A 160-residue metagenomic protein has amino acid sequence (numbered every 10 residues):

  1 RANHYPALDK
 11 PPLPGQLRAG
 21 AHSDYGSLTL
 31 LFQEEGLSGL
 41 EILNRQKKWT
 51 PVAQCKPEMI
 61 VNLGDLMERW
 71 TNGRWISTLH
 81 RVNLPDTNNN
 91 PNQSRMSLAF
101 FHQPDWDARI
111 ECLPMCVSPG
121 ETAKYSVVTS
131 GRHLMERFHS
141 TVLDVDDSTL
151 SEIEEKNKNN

Functional and structural regions predicted by a protein language model:
R1-N160: C-terminal flanking tails of non-heme Fe-dependent oxygenases
